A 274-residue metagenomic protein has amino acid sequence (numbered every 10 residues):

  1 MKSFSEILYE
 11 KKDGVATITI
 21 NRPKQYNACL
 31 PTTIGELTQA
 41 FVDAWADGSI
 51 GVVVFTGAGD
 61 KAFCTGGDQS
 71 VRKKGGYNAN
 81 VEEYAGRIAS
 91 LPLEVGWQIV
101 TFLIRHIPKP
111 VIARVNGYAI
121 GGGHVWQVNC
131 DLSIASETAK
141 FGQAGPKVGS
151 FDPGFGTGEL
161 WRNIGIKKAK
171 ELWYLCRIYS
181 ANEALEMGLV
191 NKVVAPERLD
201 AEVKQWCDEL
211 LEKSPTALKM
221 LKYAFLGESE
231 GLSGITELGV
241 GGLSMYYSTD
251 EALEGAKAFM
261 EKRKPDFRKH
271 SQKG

Functional and structural regions predicted by a protein language model:
M1-A58, S271-G274: Conserved CoA-thioester-binding segment of acyl-CoA-metabolizing enzymes
M1-T17, N21, R177-L210, K219-S229 (+1 more regions): Amphipathic alpha-helical segments at domain termini/boundaries
I18, R22, L37, F55 (+7 more regions): Terminal peptide-recognition signature
T32-E36, G96, L103, E202 (+3 more regions): Charged catalytic carboxylate motif
G57-V100, V148-G149: Glycine- (often His-adjacent) and acidic-residue-rich active-site loop that binds/positions the CoA thioester
F102-P215, T249-K257: Crotonase-fold acyl-CoA enzyme core
L172, A224, E228, G241-Y247: Helix-loop "lid/cap" segments that line or gate small-molecule binding pockets
